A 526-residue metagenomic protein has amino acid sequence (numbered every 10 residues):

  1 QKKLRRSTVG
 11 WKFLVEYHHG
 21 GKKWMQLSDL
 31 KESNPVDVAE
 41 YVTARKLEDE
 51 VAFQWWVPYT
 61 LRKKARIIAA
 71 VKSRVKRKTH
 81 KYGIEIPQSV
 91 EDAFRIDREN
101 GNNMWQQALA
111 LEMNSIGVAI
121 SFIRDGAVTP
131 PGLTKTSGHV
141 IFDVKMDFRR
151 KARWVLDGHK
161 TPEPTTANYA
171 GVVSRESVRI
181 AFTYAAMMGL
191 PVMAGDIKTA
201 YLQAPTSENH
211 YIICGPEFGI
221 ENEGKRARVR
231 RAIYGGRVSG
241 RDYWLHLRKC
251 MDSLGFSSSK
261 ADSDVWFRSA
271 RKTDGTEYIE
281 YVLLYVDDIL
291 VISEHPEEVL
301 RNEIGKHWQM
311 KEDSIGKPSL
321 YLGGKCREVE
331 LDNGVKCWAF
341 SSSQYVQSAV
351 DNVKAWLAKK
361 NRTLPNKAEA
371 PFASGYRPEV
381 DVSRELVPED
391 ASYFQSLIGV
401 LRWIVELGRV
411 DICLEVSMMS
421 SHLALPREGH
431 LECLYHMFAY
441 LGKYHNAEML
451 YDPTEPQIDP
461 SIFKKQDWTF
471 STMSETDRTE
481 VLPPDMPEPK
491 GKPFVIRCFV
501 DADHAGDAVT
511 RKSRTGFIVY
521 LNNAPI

Functional and structural regions predicted by a protein language model:
Q1-Q88, A108-A110, V118: Long, charged, low-complexity intrinsically disordered regions
E32-A44, V51, I120, V128 (+4 more regions): Catalytic-core region of right-hand nucleic acid polymerases
I67-Q88, T136-P164, K198-A227, L245 (+3 more regions): Reverse-transcriptase-like RNA-dependent polymerase core
R95, Y201-F218, A232-S239, R268-Q309 (+2 more regions): Catalytic palm subdomain of template-directed nucleic-acid polymerases, centered on the conserved carboxylate motif
N102, Q107-R179, S258-Y285, D459-S461: Conserved beta-strand/loop block within the catalytic cores of divalent metal-dependent phospho-transfer/hydrolysis
V178, D252, F267, D274-T276 (+2 more regions): Divalent metal-binding acidic/histidine catalytic loops
M187-I279, K367, L386-E389, Q395 (+3 more regions): Conserved polymerase palm-domain catalytic core
L254, S258-A261, L290-D351, Y435-L450: Polymerase palm active-site segment centered on the conserved acidic dipeptide of motif C
